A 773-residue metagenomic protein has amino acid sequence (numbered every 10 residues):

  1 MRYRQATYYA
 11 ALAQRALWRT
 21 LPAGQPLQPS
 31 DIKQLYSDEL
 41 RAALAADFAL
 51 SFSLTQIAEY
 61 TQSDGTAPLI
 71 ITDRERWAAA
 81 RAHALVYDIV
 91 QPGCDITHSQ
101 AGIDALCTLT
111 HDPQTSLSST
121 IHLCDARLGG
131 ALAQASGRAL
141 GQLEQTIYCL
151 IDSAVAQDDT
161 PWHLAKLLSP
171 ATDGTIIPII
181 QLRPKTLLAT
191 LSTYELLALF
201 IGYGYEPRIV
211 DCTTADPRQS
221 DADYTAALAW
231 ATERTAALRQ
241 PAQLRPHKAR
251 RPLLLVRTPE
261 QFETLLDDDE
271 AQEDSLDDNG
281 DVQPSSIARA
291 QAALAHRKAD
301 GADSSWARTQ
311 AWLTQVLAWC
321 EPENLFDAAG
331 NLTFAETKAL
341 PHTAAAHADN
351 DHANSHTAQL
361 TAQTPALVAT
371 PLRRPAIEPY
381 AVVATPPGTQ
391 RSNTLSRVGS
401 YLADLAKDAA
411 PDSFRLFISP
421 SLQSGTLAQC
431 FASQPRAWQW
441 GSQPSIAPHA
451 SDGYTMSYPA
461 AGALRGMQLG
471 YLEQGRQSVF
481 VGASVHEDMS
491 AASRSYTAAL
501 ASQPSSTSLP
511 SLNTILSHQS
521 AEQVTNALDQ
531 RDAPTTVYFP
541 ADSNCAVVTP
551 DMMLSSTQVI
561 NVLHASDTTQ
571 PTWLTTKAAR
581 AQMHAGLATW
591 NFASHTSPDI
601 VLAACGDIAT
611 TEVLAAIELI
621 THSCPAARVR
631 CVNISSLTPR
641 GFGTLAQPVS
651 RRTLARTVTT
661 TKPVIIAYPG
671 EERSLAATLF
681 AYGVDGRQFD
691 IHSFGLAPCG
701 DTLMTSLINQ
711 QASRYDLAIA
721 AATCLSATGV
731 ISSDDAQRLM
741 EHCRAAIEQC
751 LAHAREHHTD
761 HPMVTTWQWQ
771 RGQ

Functional and structural regions predicted by a protein language model:
R2-P29, K33, L40-A45, A49 (+10 more regions): Non-catalytic terminal/interface segments that mediate subunit docking, oligomerization, and allosteric communication
P29-L35, R41-A171, A428-C430, G466-Q474 (+1 more regions): Cofactor-binding active-site loop characterized by glycine-rich and histidine/acidic residues
S51-E59, G65-P68, H83, S119-T120 (+9 more regions): Short alpha-helical segments and helix-capping/turn motifs at coil-helix boundaries
T66-I70, T146-Y148, T175-I177, E206-P207 (+12 more regions): Beta-sheet entry/capping signal
R74-W77, I151-D158, Q181-T186, T213-A215 (+10 more regions): Acidic, glycine-rich active-site loops and adjacent beta-strand->loop/helix elements that engage anionic groups
L85-G93, Q142, P161-T172, D268-E273 (+4 more regions): A glycine- and small-aliphatic-rich helix-loop capping segment at beta-alpha/alpha-beta transitions that lines
H111-S116, G130, Q142-E144, P161-C320 (+5 more regions): Thiamine diphosphate
P510-Q519, L528-R531: Conserved catalytic alpha/beta cores of large enzymes that bind or transform nucleotide phosphates and polynucleotides
